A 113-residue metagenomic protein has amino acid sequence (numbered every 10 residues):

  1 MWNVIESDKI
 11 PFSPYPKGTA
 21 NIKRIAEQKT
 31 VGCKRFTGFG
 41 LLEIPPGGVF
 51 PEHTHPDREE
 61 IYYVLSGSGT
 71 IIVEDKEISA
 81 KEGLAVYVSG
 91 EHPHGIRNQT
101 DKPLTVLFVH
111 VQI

Functional and structural regions predicted by a protein language model:
M1-T37: A short, N-terminal "cap"/entry segment at the start of jelly-roll beta-barrel domains of the cupin/DSBH fold
R24-Q28, G40-H55: Conserved short histidine dyad/triad with adjacent acidic residue
L41-P45, H55-I71: Short, conserved beta-strand element in jelly-roll/cupin
S68-T70, E77, P93, P103: Structural motif
D75-G90: Short acidic-glycine-tyrosine-enriched beta hairpin
Y87, K102-I113: A short hydrophobic beta-strand segment most commonly corresponding to one strand of the jelly-roll/cupin
I96-Q99: Asparagine-centered strand-capping/turn motif at beta-strand->loop junctions
